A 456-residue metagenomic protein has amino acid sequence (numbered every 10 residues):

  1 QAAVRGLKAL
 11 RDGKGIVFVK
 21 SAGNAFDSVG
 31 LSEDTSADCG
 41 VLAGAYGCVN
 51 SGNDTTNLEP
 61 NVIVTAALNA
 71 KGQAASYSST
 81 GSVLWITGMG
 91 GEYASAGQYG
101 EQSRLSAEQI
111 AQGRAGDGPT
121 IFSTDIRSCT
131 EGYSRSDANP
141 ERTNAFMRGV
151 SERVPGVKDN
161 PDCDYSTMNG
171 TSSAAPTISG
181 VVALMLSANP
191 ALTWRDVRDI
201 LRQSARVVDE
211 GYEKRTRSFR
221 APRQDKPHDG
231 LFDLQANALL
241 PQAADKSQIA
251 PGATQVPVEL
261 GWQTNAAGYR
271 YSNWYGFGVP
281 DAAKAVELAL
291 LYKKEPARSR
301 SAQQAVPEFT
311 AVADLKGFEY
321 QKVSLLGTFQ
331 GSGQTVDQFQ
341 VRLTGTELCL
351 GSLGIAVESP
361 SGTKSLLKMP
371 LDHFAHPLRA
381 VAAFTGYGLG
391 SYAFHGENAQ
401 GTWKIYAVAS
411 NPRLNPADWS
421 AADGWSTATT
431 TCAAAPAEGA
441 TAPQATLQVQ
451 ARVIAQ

Functional and structural regions predicted by a protein language model:
Q1, G15, N61-V62, E152-M168 (+3 more regions): C-terminal subdomain of the subtilisin-like protease fold in secreted/lumenal serine endopeptidases
Q1-E59, K71-Q73, K158-T177, A188 (+1 more regions): Substrate-binding/access-modulating region of protease and related hydrolase catalytic domains
V4, K8, P176-A183, R195 (+2 more regions): Solvent-exposed, polar/charged alpha-helical surfaces in well-ordered, non-transmembrane soluble domains, broadly
G6, T65, I86, S172 (+5 more regions): Residue-level detector of buried hydrophobic side-chain packing in well-ordered secondary-structure elements
A9-F18, E59-V64, S82-L84, T193-W194 (+1 more regions): Loop/turn elements at helix/coil->beta-strand transitions in domains of secreted/extracellular proteins
K20-A25, T65-A70, T80-G81, G88-G91 (+6 more regions): Active-site-proximal beta-strand/loop segments in catalytic clefts of secreted hydrolases
A45-A183, N273: Extracellular S/T/G-rich loop segment that most often corresponds to the catalytic His/Ser-adjacent loop
L290-Q456: Loop and turn regions of beta-sandwich accessory domains that flank beta-strands and are enriched in small/polar
